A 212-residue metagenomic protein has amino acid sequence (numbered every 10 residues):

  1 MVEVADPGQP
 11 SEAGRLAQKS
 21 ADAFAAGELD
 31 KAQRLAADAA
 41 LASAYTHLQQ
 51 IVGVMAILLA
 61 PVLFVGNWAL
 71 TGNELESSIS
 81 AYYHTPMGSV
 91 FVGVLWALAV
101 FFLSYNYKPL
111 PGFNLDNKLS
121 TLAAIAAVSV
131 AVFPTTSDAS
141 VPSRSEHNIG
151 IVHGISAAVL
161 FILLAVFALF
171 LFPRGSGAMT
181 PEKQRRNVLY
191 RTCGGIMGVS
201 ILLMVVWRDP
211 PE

Functional and structural regions predicted by a protein language model:
M1-S43: Short, Lys/Arg-rich, polar N-terminal cytosolic tail immediately upstream of the first transmembrane signal-anchor
A37-I57, N114-S120, V188-R191: Alpha-helical transmembrane segments and their helix-start/interface "positive-inside/aromatic belt" motifs in integral
V54-N73: Alpha-helical transmembrane segments of multi-pass membrane proteins
A56-I57, V90-F102, V159-A168: Hydrophobic cores of alpha-helical transmembrane segments in multi-pass inner/ER membrane proteins, independent
E76-F91, F113-A123, V141-L163: Transmembrane alpha-helix entry/boundary detector in multi-pass membrane proteins
V100-G112, G175-G177: C-terminal ends of transmembrane helices
A126-L189: Membrane-proximal helix-loop-helix units in multi-pass membrane proteins
P173-E212: Terminal transmembrane helical module of multi-pass membrane proteins
